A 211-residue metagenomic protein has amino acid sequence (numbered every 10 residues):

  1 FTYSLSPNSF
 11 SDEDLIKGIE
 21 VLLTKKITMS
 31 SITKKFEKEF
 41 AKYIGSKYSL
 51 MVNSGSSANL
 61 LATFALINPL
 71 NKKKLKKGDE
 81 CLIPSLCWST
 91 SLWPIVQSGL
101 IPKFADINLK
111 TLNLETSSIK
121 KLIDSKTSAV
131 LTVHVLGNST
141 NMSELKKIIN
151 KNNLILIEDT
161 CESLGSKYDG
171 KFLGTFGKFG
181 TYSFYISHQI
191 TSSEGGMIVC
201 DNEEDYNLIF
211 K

Functional and structural regions predicted by a protein language model:
F1-I27, S31: N-terminal "arm"/small-domain region of PLP-dependent enzymes with the aminotransferase-like
P7-N8, T33-K38, Y43-S49, G55-S56 (+7 more regions): PLP-dependent aminotransferase class I/II
K26, S30-E80, P94-V96, F104-D106 (+1 more regions): Phosphate-binding glycine-rich loop
N68-V135, S139-K151, I155-T160, K167: PLP-dependent aminotransferase-like
E158-S192: Conserved active-site segment immediately N-terminal to the catalytic lysine that forms the internal aldimine
I186-K211: Conserved core segment of the aminotransferase class I/II
